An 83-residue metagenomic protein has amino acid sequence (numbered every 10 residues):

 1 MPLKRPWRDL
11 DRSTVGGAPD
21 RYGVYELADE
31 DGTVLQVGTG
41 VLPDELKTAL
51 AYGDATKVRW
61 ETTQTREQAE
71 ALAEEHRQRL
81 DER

Functional and structural regions predicted by a protein language model:
M1-D54, W60-D81: GIY-YIG nuclease catalytic motif and its immediate N-terminal context
